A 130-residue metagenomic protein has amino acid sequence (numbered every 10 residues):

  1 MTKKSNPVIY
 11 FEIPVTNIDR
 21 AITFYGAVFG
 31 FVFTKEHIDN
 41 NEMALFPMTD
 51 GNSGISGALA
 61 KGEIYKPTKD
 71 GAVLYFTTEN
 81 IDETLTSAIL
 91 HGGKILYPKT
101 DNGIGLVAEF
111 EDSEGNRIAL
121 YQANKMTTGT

Functional and structural regions predicted by a protein language model:
M1-K4, Y10-I13, T34-H37, L85-T130: Vicinal oxygen chelate
M1-S5, Y65-T68: Short, flexible turn/loop "capping" segments at secondary-structure junctions
T2, V8, E12-G54: Core segments of cupin and vicinal oxygen chelate
E42-A44, A72, L106-A108: Short beta-strand micro-motifs in enzyme catalytic cores
G51-N52, Y65, M126: Active-site/binding-pocket entry motifs
P67-L96: Mid-chain, well-packed structural core segment of small domains
